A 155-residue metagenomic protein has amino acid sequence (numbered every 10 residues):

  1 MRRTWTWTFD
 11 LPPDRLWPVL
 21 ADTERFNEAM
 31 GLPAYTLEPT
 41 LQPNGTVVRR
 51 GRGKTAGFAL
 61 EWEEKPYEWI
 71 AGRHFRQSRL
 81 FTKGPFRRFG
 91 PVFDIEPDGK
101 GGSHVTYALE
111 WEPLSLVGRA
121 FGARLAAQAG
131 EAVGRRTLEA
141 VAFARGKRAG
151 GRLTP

Functional and structural regions predicted by a protein language model:
M1-P43, P155: Hydrophobic ligand-binding cavity/cleft-lining segments
M1-T8, V48, E61, H74 (+2 more regions): Intrinsic-disorder/low-complexity, polar/charged segments enriched in Ser/Thr/Lys/Arg/Asp/Glu/Gln
W5-W7, L37-P39, W62-E68, R79 (+2 more regions): Hydrophobic/aromatic beta-strand elements that line small-molecule binding cavities or substrate pockets in beta-rich
T8-P12, K54-A56, I70, E96-D98 (+1 more regions): Solvent-exposed residues in well-ordered beta-strands and their adjoining turns, especially edge/terminal strands
W17, E28, A59-E61, R87 (+1 more regions): Short acidic, gly/pro-rich beta-turn/loop elements at beta-sheet edges and active-site/ligand-binding grooves
E28, L37-K83, H104, R136-P155: Glycine-rich portal/gate segments that line the openings of hydrophobic small-molecule binding cavities
L80-R135: Beta-strand/loop substructures that line and gate deep hydrophobic ligand-binding cavities in soluble
